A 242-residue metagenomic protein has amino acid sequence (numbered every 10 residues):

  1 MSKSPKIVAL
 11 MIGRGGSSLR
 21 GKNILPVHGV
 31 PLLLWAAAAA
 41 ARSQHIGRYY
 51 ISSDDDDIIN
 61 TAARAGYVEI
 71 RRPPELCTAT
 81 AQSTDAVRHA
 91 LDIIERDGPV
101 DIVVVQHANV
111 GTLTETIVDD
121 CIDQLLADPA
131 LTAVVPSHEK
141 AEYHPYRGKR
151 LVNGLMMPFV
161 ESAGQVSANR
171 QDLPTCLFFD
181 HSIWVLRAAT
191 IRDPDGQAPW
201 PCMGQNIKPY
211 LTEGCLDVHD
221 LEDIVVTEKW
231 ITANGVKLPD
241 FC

Functional and structural regions predicted by a protein language model:
M1-R20: N-terminal nucleotide-binding beta1-loop-alpha1 segment
L25-P26, I51: Conserved SAM-binding loop
L32-R48: A short, N-terminal amphipathic alpha-helix
I46, G98-V100, D128-L131: Short, high-confidence coil segments that cap the C-terminus of an alpha-helix and link into the following beta-strand
D56-V104, T112-D120: Short phosphate-binding loop-to-helix
I59, I191-R192, I224: A generic structural signal for short hydrophobic patches within well-formed alpha-helices
D85, G111-W200, K208-L211: Conserved core of the sugar-phosphate nucleotidyltransferase
P201-M203, K208-C242: Hydrophobic helical membrane-anchoring modules
